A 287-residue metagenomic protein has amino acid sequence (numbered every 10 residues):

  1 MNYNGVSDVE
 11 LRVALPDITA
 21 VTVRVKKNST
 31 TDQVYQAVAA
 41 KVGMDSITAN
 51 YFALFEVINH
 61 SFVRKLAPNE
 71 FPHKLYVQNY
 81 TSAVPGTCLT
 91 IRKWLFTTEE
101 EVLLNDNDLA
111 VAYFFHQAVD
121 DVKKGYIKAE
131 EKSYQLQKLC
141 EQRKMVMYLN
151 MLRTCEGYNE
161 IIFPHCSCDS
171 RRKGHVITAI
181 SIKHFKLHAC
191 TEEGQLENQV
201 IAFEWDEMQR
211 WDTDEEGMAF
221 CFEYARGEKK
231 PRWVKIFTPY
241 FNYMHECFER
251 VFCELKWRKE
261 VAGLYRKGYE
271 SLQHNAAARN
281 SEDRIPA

Functional and structural regions predicted by a protein language model:
M1-A287: Intrinsically disordered, Pro/Ser/Thr-rich cytosolic linker and juxtamembrane tail regions that serve as
